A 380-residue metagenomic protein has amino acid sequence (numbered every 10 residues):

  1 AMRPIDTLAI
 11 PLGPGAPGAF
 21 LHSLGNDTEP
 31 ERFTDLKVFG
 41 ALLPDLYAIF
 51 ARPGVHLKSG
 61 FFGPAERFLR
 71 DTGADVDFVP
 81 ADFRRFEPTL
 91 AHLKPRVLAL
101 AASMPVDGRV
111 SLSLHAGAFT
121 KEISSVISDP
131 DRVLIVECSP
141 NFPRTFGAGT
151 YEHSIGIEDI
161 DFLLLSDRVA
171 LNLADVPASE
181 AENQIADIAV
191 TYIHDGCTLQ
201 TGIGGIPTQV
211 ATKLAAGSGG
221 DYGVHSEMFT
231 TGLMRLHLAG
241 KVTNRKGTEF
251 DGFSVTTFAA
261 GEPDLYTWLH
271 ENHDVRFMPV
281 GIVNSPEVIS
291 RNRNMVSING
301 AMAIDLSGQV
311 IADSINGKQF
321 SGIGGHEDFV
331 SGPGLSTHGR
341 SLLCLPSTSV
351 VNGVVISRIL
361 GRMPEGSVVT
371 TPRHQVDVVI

Functional and structural regions predicted by a protein language model:
A1-I380: Conserved alpha/beta enzyme-core scaffold
